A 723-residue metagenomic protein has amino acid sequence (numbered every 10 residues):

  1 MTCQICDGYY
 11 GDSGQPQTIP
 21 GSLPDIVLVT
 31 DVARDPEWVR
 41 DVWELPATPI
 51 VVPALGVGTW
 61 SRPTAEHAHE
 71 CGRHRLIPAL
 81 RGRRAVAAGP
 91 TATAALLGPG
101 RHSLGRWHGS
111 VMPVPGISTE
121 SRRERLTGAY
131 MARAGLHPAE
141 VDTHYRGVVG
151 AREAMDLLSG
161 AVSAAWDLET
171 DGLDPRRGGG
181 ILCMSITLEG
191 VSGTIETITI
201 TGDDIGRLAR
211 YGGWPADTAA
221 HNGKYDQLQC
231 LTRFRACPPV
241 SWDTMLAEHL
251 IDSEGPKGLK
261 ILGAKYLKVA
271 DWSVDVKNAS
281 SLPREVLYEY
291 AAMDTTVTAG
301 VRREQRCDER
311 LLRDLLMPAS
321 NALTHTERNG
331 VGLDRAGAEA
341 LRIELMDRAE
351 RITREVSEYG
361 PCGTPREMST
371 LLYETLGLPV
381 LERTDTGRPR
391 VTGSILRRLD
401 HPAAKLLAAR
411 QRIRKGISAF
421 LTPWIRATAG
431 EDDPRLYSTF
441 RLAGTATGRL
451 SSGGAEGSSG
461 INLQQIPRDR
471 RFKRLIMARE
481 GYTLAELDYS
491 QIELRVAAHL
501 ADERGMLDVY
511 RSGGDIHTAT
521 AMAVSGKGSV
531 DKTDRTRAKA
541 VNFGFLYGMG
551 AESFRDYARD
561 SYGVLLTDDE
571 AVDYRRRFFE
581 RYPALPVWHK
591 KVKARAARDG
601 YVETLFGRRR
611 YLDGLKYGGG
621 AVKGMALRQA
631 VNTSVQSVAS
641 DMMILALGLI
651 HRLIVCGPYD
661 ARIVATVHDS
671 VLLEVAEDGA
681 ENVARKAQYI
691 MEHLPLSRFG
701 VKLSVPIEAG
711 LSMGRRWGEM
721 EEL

Functional and structural regions predicted by a protein language model:
M1-V141: A polyanion-binding, active-site-adjacent surface
G21-L28, D35-V51, E140-I261, K265 (+3 more regions): Conserved RNase H-like, two-metal-ion catalytic cores of nucleic-acid enzymes
S118-S121, T199, S241-V269, S273-A291 (+1 more regions): Short alpha-helix plus adjacent loop in nuclease-associated cores
E140-E196, Y266, W272-R468, M477 (+8 more regions): Conserved "right-hand" nucleotidyltransferase catalytic core of DNA-directed polymerases
R328, L378-V380, D400, Y437-S438 (+5 more regions): Conserved catalytic core of nucleic-acid polymerases
F420-E431, S458, F472, M506-D508 (+3 more regions): Short, contiguous acidic/charged loop-to-helix segments that flank catalytic cores in large enzymes
V683-M691: Short amphipathic alpha-helices in soluble, non-transmembrane regions that often serve as interface/regulatory elements
H693-E708: Flexible helix-coil linker/hinge segments at domain or subdomain boundaries
